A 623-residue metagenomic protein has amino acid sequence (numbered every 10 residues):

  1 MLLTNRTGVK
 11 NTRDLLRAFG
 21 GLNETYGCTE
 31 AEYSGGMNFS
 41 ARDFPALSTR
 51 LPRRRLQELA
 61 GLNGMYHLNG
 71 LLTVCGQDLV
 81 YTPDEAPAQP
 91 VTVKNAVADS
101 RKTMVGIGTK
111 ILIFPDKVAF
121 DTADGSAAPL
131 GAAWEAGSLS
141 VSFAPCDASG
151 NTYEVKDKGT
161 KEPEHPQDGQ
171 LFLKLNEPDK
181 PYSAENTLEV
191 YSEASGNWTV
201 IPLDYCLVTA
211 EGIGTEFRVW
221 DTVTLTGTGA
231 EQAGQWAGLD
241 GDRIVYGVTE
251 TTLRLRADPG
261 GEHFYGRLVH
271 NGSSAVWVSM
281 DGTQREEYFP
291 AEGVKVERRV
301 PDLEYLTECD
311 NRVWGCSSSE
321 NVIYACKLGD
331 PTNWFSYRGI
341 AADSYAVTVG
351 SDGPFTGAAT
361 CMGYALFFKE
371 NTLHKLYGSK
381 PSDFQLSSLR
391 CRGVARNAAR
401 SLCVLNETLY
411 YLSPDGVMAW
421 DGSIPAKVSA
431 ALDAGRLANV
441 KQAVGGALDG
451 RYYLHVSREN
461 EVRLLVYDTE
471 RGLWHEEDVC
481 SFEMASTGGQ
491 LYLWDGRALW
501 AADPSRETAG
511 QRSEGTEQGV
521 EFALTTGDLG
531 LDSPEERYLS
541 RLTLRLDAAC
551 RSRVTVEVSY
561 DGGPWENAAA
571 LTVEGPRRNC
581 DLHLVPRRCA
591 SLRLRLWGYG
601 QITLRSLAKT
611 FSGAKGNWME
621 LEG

Functional and structural regions predicted by a protein language model:
M1-P87, S142-T152, R298-K375, H455-Y467: N-terminal beta-propeller domains
L2-G70, V394-N397, E407-T408, D415 (+1 more regions): Beta-sheet repeat architectures centered on beta-propellers
T4-G8, G131, E185-T187, Y191-V219 (+1 more regions): Small/polar beta-strand repeat architecture
F39-E58, L79-D99, D121-Y153, A194-L203 (+7 more regions): Trp- and S/T/G-rich repeat-edge/linker motifs of beta-rich repeat architectures
L68-C75, I111-F114, R312-S317, T356-G357 (+4 more regions): Short beta-strand elements that form the blades of beta-propeller/WD-repeat-like and other beta-sheet-rich scaffold
L71-T73, T109-I113, P163-E189, W220-T226 (+6 more regions): Short hydrophobic/aromatic-rich beta-strand motifs
D78-Y81, A86, K117-A133, Q170-P202 (+5 more regions): Short, surface-exposed terminal/edge motifs of secreted or surface/virion proteins that either
T109-L112, V118-T122, P129, V219 (+11 more regions): Subunit-assembly interface segments of extracellular/virion macromolecular structures
